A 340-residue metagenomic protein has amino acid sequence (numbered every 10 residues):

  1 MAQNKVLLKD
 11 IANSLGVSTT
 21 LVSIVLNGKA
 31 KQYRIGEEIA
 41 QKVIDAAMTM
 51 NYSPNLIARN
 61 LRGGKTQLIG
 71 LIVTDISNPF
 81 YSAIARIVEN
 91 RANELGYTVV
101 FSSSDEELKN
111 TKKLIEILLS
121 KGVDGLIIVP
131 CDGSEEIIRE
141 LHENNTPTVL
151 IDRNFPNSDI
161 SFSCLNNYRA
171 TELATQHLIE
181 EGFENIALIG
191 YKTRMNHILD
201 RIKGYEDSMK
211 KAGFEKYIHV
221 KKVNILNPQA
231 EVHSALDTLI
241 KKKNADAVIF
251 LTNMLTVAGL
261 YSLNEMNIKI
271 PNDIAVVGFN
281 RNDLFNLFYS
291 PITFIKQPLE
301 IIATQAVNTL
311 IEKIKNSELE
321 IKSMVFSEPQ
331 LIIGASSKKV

Functional and structural regions predicted by a protein language model:
M1-K65: N-terminal helix-turn-helix DNA-binding module of bacterial transcription factors
M1-Q3, T49, N90-L95, L119 (+2 more regions): Bacterial carbohydrate/catabolite-sensing allosteric modules
A2-L7, M48-F80, I84-R86, L95 (+2 more regions): N-terminal helix-turn-helix/winged-helix DNA-binding helices and compositionally similar short basic alpha-helical
T19-I24, L61-D75, H177, N185-K192: Short beta-strand segments enriched in small/hydrophobic residues
N90-E135: Central regulatory/effector-binding core of bacterial HTH transcription factors
S134-H142: Active-site-adjacent beta->alpha loops and helix N-cap segments on the catalytic face of soluble alpha/beta enzymes
